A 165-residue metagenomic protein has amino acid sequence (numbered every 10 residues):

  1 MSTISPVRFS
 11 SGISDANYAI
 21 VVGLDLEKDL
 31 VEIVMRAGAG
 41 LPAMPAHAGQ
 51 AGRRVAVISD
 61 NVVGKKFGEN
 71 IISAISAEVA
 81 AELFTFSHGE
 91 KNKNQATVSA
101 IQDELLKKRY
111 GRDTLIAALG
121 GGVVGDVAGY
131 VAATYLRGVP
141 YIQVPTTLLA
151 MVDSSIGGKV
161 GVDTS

Functional and structural regions predicted by a protein language model:
S2-L115: ATP/NTP phosphate-donor binding region
G12, Y130-S165: A glycine/threonine-rich phosphate-anchoring loop and its flanking beta-alpha core in nucleotide/phosphate-binding
V79, R112, A118-L119, T147-M151: Generic hydrophobic-segment detector
G122: Acidic-aromatic/histidine active-site loop/patch
G125: Catalytic nucleophile loop
